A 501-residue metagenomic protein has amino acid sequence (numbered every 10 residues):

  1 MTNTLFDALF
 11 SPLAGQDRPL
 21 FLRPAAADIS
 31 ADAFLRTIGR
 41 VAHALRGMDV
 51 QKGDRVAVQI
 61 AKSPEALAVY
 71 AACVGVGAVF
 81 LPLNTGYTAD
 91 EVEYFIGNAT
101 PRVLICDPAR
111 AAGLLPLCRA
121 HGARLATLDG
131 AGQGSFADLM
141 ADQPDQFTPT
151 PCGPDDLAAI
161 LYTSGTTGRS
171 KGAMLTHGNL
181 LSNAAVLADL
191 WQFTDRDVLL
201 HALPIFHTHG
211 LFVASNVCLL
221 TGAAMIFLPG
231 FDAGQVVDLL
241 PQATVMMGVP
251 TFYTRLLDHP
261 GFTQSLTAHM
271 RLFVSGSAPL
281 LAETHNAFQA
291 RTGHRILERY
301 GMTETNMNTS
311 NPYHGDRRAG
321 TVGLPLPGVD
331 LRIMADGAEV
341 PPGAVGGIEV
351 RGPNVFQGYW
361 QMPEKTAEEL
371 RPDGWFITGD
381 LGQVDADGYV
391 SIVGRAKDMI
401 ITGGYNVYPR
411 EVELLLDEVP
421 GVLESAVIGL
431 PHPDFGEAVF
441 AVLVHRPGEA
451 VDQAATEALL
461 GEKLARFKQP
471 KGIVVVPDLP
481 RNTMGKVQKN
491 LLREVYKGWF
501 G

Functional and structural regions predicted by a protein language model:
L20-S63, L67-A71, T88-E93: Conserved AMP-binding/adenylate-forming core of the ANL superfamily
D28-D32, A158-S182: Conserved AMP-binding A3 loop
F34-V41, P154, A173-T194, A202-F206 (+4 more regions): Conserved structural elements of the adenylate-forming
Y87, L104, G352, Q357-G358 (+5 more regions): AMP-binding/adenylate-forming catalytic core of the ANL superfamily
A109-P154, H259: ANL superfamily adenylate-forming
G132, Q143-Y162, R169, Q192-V198: Conserved pre-ATP/AMP-binding loop-to-beta segment of ANL
L181-V198, F206-V245, H259-G261: Conserved AMP-binding/adenylation subdomain of ANL enzymes
A243-G248, L257-R317, D330, G337: Gly/Ser/Thr-rich phosphate-binding loop
